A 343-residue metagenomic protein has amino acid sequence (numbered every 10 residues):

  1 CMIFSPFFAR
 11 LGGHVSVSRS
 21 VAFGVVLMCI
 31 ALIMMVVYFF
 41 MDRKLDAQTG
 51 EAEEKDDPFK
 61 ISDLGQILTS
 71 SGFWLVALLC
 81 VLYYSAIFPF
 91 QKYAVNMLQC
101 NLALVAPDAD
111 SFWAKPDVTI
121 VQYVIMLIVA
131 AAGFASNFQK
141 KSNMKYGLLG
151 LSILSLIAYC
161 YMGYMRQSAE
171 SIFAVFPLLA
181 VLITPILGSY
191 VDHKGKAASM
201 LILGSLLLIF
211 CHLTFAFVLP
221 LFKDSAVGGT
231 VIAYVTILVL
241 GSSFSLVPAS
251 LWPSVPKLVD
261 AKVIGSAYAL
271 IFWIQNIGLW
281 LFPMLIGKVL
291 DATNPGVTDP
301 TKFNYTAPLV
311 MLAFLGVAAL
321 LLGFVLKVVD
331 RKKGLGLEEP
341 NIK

Functional and structural regions predicted by a protein language model:
M2, P177-P185, N276, W280: Residue-level signature of mid-helix packing/kink "hotspots" within the transmembrane helices of 12-pass Major
F7-G13, L98-Q99, Y190-D192, I286-P295: Interfacial helix-cap and linker-helix signal at transmembrane-aqueous boundaries of multi-pass secondary transporters
R19-Y38, T306-F324: Symmetry-related core transmembrane helices of the 12-TM Major Facilitator Superfamily/SLC fold
Y38-D63, K333-I342: Flexible cytoplasmic inter-helical loops of multi-pass small-molecule transporters
S71-G133, S155-A180, P248, F282-P283: Extracytoplasmic gate region of multi-pass secondary transporters
G133-K141, I183-K196, L290: Helix-to-loop junctions at the C-terminal end of transmembrane segments in multipass secondary transporters
L148-G163, S168, A174-L179, A197-L251: C-terminal transmembrane helical hairpin of 12-TM major facilitator-type secondary transporters
A261-P295: A late C-terminal transmembrane helix in Major Facilitator Superfamily
